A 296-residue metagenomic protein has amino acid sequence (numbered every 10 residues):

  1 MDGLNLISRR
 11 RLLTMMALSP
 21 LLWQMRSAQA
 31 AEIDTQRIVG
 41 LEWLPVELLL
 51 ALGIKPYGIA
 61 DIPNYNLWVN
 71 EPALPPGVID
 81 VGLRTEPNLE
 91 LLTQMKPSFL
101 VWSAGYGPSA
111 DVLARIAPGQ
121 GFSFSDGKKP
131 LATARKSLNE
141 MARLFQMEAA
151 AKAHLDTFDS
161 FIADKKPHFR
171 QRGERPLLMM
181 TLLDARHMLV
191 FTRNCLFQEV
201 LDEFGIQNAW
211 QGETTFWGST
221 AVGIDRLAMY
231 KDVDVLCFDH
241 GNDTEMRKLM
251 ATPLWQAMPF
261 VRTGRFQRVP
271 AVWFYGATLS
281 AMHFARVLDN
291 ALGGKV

Functional and structural regions predicted by a protein language model:
D2-L6, R11-Q29: N-terminal export signals
Q24-G40, L44: C-terminal segment of N-terminal export signals and the immediately downstream linker at the start of the mature
Q36, A132, D234-V296: Structured C-terminal subdomain patch of bacterial secreted/periplasmic proteins
R37, A117-A185, W210, F274 (+1 more regions): Extracytoplasmic substrate-binding proteins
R37, E42-M95, G105: A short, structured surface patch at a secondary-structure boundary
P45, A110-E148, R247-R268: Charged, glycine-enriched surface loops/patches that mediate electrostatic binding to polyanionic ligands
K96-L100, D232-V233: Proline-aspartate-enriched helix->loop->beta-strand connector
R193-G218: Alpha-helical, coiled-coil/dimerization segments enriched in small aliphatic residues
